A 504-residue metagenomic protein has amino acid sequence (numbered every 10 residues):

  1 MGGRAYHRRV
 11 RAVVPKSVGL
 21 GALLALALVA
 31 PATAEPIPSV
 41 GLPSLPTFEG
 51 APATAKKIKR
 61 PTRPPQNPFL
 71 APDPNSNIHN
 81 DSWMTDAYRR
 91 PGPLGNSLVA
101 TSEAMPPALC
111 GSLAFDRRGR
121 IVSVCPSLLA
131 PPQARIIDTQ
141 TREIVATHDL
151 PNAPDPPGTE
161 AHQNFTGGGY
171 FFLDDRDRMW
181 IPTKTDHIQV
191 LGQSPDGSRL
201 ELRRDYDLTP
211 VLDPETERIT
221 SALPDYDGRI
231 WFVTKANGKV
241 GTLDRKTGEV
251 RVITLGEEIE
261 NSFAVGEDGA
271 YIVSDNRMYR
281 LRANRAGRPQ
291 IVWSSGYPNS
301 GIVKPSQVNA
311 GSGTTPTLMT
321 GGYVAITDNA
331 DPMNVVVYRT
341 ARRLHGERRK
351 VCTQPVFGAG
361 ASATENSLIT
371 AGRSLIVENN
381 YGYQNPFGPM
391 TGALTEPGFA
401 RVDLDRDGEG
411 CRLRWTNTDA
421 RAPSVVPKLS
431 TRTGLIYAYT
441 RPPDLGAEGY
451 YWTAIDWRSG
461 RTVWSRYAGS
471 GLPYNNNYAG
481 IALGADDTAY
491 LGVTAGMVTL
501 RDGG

Functional and structural regions predicted by a protein language model:
G21, T33-L150, R176, D502-G504: Sequence/structural signature of beta-propeller modules and their immediately flanking N-terminal secretory/stalk
R89, L94-G95, H148-H162, R203-P214 (+4 more regions): Surface-exposed loop and turn segments in beta-propeller and other repeat-based domains that flank or scaffold
M105-A114, P154-F172, P210-L223, G256-E267 (+4 more regions): Repeated scaffold domains used in trafficking and secretory/extracellular systems, primarily beta-propellers
D116-R118, L173-R176, P224-D227, V265-E267 (+4 more regions): Residue-level detector of Asp-centered blade-edge/turn motifs that repeat once per structural unit in beta-propeller
C125, Y323-A325, E365-G471: Loop/turn-rich, solvent-exposed surfaces of beta-rich toroidal or solenoidal domains
L129-D138, T185-S194, N237-L243, N276-R282 (+4 more regions): Structural motif
D149-G168, P182-D227, T234-G238, R245-V265 (+1 more regions): Asp-box/WD-like beta-propeller blade repeats and closely related beta-sheet repeat scaffolds
N475-G504: Blade-level signature of beta-propeller repeat domains, shared across WD40, Kelch, NHL, RCC1 and BNR/Asp-box propellers
